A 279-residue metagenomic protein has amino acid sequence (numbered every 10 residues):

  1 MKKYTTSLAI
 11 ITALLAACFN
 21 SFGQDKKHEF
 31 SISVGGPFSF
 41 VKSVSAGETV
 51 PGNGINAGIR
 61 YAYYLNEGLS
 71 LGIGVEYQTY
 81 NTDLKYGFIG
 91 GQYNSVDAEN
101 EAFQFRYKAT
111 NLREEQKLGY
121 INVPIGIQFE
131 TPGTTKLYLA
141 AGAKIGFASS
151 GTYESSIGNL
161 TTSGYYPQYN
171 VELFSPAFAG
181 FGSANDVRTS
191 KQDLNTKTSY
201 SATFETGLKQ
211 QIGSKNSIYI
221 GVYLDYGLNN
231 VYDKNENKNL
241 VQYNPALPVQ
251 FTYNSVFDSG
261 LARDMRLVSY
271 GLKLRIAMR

Functional and structural regions predicted by a protein language model:
M1-S33, L137, L274-R279: Bacterial Sec-dependent N-terminal signal peptides
G23-Y64, N195, S269, R275-R279: Short glycine/proline- and aromatic-enriched beta-strand/turn motifs that initiate or cap beta-hairpins
Q24-F30, E67-L71, I121, T135-L139 (+2 more regions): Outer-envelope beta-barrel architecture signal
I32-G36, A57-Y63, V75-Y77, V123-F129 (+4 more regions): Residues on the lipid-exposed face of transmembrane beta-strands in outer-membrane beta-barrel proteins
V34-F38, G52-V96, E130: Transmembrane alpha-helical insertion/packing segments
F40-G52, Y80-L118, A148-T198, V231-Q242 (+1 more regions): Extracellular/periplasm-exposed beta-strand and loop segments of Gram-negative cell-envelope proteins, dominated by
E114-K117, I121, T131-T135: Internal catalytic or translocation cores that form aromatic/hydrophobic pockets or channels for amphipathic metabolites
R188, Q192-I212, N216-S217, Y226-L228 (+1 more regions): Extended serine/threonine-enriched, polar tracts that run as long, contiguous segments within proteins
